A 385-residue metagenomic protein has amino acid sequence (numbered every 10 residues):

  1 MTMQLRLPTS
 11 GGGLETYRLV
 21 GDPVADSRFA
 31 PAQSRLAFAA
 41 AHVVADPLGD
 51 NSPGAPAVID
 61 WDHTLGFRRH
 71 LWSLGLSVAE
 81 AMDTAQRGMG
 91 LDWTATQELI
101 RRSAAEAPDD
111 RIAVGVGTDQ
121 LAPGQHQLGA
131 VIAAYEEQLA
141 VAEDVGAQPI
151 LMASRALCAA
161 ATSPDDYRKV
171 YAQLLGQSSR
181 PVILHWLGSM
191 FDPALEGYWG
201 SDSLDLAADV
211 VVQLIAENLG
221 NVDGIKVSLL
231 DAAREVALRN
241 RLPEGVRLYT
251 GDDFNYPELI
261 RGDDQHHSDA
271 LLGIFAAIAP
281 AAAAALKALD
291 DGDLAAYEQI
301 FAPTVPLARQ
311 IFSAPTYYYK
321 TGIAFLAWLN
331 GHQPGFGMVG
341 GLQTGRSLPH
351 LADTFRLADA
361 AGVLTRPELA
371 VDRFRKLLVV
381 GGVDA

Functional and structural regions predicted by a protein language model:
M1, A32, S103-E106, I112 (+4 more regions): Intrinsic structural disorder
M3-D205, G340-P349, D359-A385: Active-site beta->alpha loop and helix N-cap motifs at the rims of alpha/beta catalytic domains
Q4-L7, L259-A385: Structured C-terminal cap/extension of enzyme domains
A40-A45, L74-E80, I112, V145-P149 (+5 more regions): Short amphipathic alpha-helical segments, especially helix-boundary/capping motifs
I183-Y317: Catalytic alpha/beta core domains of metabolic enzymes, predominantly
